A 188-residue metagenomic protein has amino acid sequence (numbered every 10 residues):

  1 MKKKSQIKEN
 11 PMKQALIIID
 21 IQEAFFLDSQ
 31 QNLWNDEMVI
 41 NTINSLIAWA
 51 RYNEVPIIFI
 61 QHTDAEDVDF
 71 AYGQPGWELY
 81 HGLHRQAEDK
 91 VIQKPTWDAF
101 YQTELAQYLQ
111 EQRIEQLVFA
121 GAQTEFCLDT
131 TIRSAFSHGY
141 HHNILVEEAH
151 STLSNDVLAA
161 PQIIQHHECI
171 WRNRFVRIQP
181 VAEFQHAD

Functional and structural regions predicted by a protein language model:
K2, I7-P11, A15, S45 (+1 more regions): Active-site-adjacent betaalpha module
E23: Short, glycine/acidic-enriched loop or turn micro-motifs at the edges of active sites
F26: An N-terminally biased module of ancient metal coordination in phosphate/nucleic-acid-related enzymes
Q30-F59: A short alpha/beta connector and helix-capping loop motif
P56-I57, T63-D67: Early exported N-terminus immediately downstream of N-terminal targeting peptides
Q61-T63, A122-Q123: Short, well-ordered beta-to-alpha junction loops that form the rim of enzyme active sites and present histidine/acidic
